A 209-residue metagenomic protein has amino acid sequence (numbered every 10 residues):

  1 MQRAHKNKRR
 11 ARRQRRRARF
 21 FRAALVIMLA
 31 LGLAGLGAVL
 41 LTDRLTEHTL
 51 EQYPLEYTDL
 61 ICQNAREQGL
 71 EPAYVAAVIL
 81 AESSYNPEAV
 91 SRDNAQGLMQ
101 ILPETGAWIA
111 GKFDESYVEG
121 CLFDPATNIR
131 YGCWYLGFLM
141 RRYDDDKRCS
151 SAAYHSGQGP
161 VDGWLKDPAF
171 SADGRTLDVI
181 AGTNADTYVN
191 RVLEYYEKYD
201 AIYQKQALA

Functional and structural regions predicted by a protein language model:
M1-F20: N-terminal Lys/Arg-rich, disordered targeting/topogenic segments
L33, G37-E88, A110, Y188 (+3 more regions): Export/targeting segments at the very N-terminus of extracytoplasmic proteins
T46-E51, I61-N64, P87-Q96, E115-P125 (+2 more regions): Second-shell loop/turn segments in exported
N64, D93-E115, Y131-Y135, S171: Substrate-binding/active-site groove segments that recognize and process beta-1,4-linked N-acetyl-hexosamine
L80-T105, V192: Cell-wall polysaccharide-cleaving catalytic domain and substrate-binding groove, primarily in peptidoglycan/chitin
S84, I101-G111, S156-G163: Glycine-rich, acidic and aromatic/proline-enriched surface loops and short helix-turn segments that act as binding
S84-V90, L139, Q158-P168: Secretory-pathway/luminal and periplasmic proteins that interact with or process carbohydrate-rich
S150-A207: Catalytic and substrate-binding regions of cell-wall glycan-acting enzymes that process beta-1,4-linked
